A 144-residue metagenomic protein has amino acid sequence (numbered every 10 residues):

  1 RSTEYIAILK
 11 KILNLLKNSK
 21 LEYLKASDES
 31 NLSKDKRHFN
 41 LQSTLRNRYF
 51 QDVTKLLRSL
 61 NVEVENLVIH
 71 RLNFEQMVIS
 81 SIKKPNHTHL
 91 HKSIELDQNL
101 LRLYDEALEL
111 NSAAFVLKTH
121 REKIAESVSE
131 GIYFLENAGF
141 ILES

Functional and structural regions predicted by a protein language model:
R1-I6, S81-N86, A138-S144: Membrane-interacting alpha-helical segments
R1-S30, H87-S112, E126, E130: Alpha-helical bundle segments that constitute or directly flank the non-heme di-iron/ferroxidase center
K25-R37, E106-T119, I141-S144: Inter-helical turn/loop segments and adjacent helix faces that build the functional surface of alpha-helical bundle
K36-L45, H91, L117-K123: Short, charged, amphipathic alpha-helical segments
K36-V68, G131-E143: Conserved alpha-helical segments that form or flank metal/cofactor-binding pockets of metalloenzymes
K55-T88, E95, N99: Carboxylate-rich helix-loop segments that flank metal/cofactor sites and access channels in metalloenzymes
N61-E65, F115-V116, K123: Short, highly charge-biased, low-complexity peptide segments
N73, K123-I124: Hydrophobic alpha-helical segments of small multi-pass membrane proteins
